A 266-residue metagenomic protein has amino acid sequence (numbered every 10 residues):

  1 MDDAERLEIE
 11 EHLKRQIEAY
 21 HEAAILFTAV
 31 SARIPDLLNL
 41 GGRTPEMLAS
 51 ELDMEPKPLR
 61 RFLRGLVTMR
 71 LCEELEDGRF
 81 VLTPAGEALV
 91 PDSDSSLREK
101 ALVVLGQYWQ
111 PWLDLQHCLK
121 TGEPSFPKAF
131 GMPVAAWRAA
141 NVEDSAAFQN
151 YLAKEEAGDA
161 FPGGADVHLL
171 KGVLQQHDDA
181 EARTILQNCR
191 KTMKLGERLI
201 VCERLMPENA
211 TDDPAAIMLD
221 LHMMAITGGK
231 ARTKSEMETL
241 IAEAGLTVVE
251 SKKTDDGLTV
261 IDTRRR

Functional and structural regions predicted by a protein language model:
D2-A4, E10-R43, M47-A157: Conserved Class I S-adenosyl-L-methionine-dependent methyltransferase catalytic core
D159-H168: A short acidic, Gly/Pro-enriched loop at the edge of an enzyme's catalytic core that lines a small-molecule cofactor
L170-G172, A182: A short beta-strand submotif of the Rossmann-like class I SAM-dependent methyltransferase core that lines
R183-L195: A short glycine-rich, Lys/Arg-flanked "PGG" loop and its adjoining helix->strand segment in the class I
G196-I200: Short glycine-centered segments of the SAM/dcSAM-binding site in methyltransferase folds
C202-A244, E250: C-terminal alpha-helical "lid/dimerization" subdomain adjacent to the S-adenosyl-L-methionine
G245-R266: Core SAM-dependent methyltransferase catalytic element
